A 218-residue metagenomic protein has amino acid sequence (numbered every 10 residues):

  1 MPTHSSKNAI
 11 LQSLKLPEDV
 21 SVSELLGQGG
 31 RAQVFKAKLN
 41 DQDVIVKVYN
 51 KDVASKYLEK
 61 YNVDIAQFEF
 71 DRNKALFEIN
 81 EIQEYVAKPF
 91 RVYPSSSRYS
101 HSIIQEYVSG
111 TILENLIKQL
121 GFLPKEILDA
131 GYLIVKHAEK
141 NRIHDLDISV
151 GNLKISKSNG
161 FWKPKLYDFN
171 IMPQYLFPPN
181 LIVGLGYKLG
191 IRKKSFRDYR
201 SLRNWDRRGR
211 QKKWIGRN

Functional and structural regions predicted by a protein language model:
P2-N40: ATP-binding glycine-rich phosphate-binding loop
G30-D71: ATP-binding glycine-rich loop module of kinase domains
V34-K36, D43-K47, V86, I104 (+1 more regions): Short hydrophobic-acidic sequence motifs that mark active-site Asp/Glu residues
K36, Y107, I155-K157: Conserved hydrophobic "DFG−1" position in protein kinase catalytic cores
N40-D41, E81-I82, S96-S100, K157-K163: Short, solvent-exposed loop/turn segments that connect beta-strands within catalytic domains and beta-strand-rich
L76-N80, T111-K157: Conserved kinase catalytic-core helix
F77, E84-K125: Conserved structural core of kinase catalytic domains
K140-I143, S156-N218: C-lobe/activation-segment region of protein kinase-like
